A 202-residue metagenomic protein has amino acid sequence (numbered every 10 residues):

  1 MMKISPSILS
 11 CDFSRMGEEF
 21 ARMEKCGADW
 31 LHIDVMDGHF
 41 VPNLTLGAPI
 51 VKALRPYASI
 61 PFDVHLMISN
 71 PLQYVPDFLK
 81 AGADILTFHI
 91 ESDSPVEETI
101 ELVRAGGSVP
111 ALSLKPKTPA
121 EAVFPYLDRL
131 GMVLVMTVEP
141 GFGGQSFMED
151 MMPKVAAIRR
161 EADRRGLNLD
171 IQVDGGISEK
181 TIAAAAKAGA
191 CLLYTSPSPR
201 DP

Functional and structural regions predicted by a protein language model:
M1-P76, K80, R129, E179: Conserved N-terminal beta1-alpha1 strand-loop-helix module at the mouth
I4-S7, L31-I33, F62-L66, L86-F88 (+4 more regions): Hydrophobic faces of well-ordered beta-strands that scaffold small-molecule active sites in alpha/beta enzyme cores
F20-A21, A48-K52, V75, E97-I100 (+3 more regions): Generic structural signal for well-ordered alpha-helices, preferentially at hydrophobic/aromatic core positions
G27-A28, A58-S59, K80-L86, R104-V109 (+2 more regions): Glycine-enriched alpha-helix->loop->beta-strand junction motifs that scaffold or abut catalytic
A48-D63, S108, M152-R165: Alpha-helix-loop-beta-strand connector modules within alpha/beta enzyme cores
Q73-D77, T118-V123, I177-A190: Catalytic cores of alpha/beta
I85-K154, E161, G166-N168: Conserved anion-binding
Y194-P202: Single conserved hydrophobic/aromatic residue that forms the stacking wall/gate of nucleotide- or nucleobase-binding
